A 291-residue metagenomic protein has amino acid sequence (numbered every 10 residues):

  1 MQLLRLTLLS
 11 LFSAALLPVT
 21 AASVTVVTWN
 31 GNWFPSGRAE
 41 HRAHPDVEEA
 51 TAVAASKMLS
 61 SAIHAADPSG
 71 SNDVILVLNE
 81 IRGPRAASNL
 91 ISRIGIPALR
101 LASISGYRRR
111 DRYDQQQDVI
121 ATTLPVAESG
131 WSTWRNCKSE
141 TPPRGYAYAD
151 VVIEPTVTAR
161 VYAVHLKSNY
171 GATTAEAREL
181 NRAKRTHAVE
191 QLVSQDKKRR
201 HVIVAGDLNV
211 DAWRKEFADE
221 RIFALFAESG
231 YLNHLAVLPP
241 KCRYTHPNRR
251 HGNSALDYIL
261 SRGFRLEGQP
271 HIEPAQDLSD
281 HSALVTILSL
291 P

Functional and structural regions predicted by a protein language model:
M1-S10: Bacterial N-terminal signal peptides that target proteins for export
L9-T20: Hydrophobic h-region of N-terminal signal peptides that target proteins for export in Gram-negative bacteria
V19-I94, I104-Q115, P291: N-terminal, active-site-proximal structural segment of metallo-dependent hydrolase catalytic domains
S23-S36, S132, T158-S168: Active-site-proximal beta-strand elements of phosphoester/diester hydrolases
V24-G31, A62-S88, A149, V161 (+4 more regions): Active-site beta-strand/loop signature of hydrolases that rely on acidic residues for catalysis
R42, A163-R178: Active-site His/acidic residue clusters
I81-L166: Structured beta-strand-rich core segments of catalytic domains in phosphoester-bond hydrolases
S139, D150, S194-I203, V210-P291: Metal-dependent phosphoester-hydrolase catalytic domains
